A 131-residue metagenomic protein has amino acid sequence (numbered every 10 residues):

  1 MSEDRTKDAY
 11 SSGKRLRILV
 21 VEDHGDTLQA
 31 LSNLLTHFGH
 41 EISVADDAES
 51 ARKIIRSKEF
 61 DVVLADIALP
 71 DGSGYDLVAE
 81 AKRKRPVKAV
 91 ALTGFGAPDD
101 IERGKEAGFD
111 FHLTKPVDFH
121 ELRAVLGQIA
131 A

Functional and structural regions predicted by a protein language model:
M1-L19, S32, H120-A131: Non-catalytic signal-transmission and effector/linker regions of two-component phosphorelay proteins
E22, L69: Conserved acidic carboxylate
G25-S43: Two-component/phosphorelay signaling modules centered on CheY-like receiver
V44-V62, E102: Acidic, metal-coordinating helix/loop segments flanking the phosphotransfer/catalytic sites of two-component signaling
D47, S73-D76: Acidic catalytic/metal-coordinating carboxylates
K53, Y75-V87, L126: Short amphipathic alpha-helix used as the core "switch/output" element in two-component signaling
D66, T93: Active-site residues of response regulator receiver
D76, G96-F111, A124: Alpha4 helix (beta4-alpha4-beta5 surface) of REC/receiver domains from two-component response regulators
